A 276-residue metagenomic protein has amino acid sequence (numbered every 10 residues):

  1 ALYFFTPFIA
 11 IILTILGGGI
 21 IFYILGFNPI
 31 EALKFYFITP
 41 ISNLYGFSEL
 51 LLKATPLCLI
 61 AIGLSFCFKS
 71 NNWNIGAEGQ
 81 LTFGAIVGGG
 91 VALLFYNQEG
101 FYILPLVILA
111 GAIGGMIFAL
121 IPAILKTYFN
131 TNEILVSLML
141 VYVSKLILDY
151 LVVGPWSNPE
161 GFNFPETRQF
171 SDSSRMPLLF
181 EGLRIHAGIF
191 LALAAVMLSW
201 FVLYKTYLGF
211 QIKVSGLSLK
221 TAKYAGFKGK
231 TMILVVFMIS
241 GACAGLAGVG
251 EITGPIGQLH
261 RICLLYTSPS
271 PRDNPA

Functional and structural regions predicted by a protein language model:
A1-I11, T131-M139: Alpha-helical transmembrane segments and their helix-start/interface "positive-inside/aromatic belt" motifs in integral
L2-F5, Y45-L51, G76, L178-A187: Interfacial loop-to-helix junctions that mark the boundaries of transmembrane helices in multi-pass membrane
T6-F22: N-terminal signal-anchor transmembrane alpha helix
G19-P40, P155-E166: Interfacial/capping segments of alpha-helical transmembrane domains
I20-L25, I38-L94, I108, A112-T131 (+1 more regions): Single transmembrane alpha-helix segments in multi-pass membrane proteins
E133, S137-K205: Transmembrane helix-bundle core of multi-pass membrane transporters and related energy-transducing complexes
E181-Q258: Helix-loop-helix "hairpin" substructures at the membrane interface of multi-pass membrane proteins
Y266, P271-A276: Single conserved hydrophobic/aromatic residue that forms the stacking wall/gate of nucleotide- or nucleobase-binding
